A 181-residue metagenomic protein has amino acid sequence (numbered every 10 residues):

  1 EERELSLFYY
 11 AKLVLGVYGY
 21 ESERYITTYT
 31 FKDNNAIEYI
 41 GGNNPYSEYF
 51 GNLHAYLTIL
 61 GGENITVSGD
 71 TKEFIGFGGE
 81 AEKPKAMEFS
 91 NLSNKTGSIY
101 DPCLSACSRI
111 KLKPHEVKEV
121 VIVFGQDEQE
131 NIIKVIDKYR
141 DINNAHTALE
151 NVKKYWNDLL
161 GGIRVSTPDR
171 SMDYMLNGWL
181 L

Functional and structural regions predicted by a protein language model:
E1-R3, I110-E128: Short Pro-Gly-centered flexible turn/kink motifs
E2-S90, L104-A106, I132-G162, D169: Polysaccharide-binding surfaces and accessory modules of carbohydrate-active proteins
L7, Y100-P102, P114-E116: Solvent-exposed loop and beta-edge segments used for protein-protein assembly and interaction
K12-L15, D127-E128, L180: Hydrophobic/aromatic-lined pockets within catalytic cores
S90-Y100, L181: Active-site-adjacent bridging/hinge elements
N94-G97, C107-L112: Beta-strand-rich interaction surfaces with strong enrichment in secreted/lumenal proteins
Q129-E130, L176: Short amphipathic alpha-helical leader/targeting segments
G161-L181: Extended glycan-interaction surfaces of carbohydrate-active proteins
